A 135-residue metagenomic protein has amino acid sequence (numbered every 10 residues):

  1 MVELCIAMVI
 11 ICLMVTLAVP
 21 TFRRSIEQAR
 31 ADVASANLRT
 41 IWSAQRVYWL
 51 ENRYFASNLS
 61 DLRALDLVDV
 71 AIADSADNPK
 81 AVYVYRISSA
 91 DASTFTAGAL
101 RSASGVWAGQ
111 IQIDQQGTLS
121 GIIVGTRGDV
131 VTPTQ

Functional and structural regions predicted by a protein language model:
M1-F22: N-terminal single-pass transmembrane signal-anchor helix
V19-L38: Aliphatic-rich helix starts adjacent to a transmembrane/signal segment
I26, L59, I123: Short, flexible helix/strand-to-coil boundary loops that buttress conserved ligand/catalytic motifs in alpha/beta
N37-N52: N-terminal alpha-helical signal peptides/signal-anchor transmembrane segments
W49-Q115, L119-S120, P133-Q135: Extracellular/periplasmic head regions of type IV pilus-like filament subunits
T126-D129: A short acidic/small-residue loop/turn micro-motif
